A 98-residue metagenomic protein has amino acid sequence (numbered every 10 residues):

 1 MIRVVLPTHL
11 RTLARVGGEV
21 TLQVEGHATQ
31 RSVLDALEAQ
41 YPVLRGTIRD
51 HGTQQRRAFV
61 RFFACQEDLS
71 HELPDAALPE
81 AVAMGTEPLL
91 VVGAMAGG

Functional and structural regions predicted by a protein language model:
M1-G97: Ubiquitin-like/PB1-type beta-grasp interaction modules and other compact soluble beta-rich domains
